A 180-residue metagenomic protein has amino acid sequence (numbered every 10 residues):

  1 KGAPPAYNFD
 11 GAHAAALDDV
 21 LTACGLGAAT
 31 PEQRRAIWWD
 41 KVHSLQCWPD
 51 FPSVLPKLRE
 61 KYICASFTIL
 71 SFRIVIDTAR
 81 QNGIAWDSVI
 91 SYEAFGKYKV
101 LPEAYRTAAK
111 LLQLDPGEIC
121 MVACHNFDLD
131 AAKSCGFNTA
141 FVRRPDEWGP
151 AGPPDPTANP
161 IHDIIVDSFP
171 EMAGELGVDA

Functional and structural regions predicted by a protein language model:
K1, I69-L70: Short, compositionally biased segments
K1-A36: A metal-dependent, Asp-based hydrolase signature
A23-C24, K61, Q81, L111: Alpha-helical structural context
A36-L45: Surface-exposed cleft-lining segments at the edges of enzyme active sites
P52, P56, L70-A180: Asp-based, Mg2+/Mn2+-dependent phosphohydrolase catalytic module
K61-Y62, G136: Glycine-centered short loops/turns at secondary-structure junctions
